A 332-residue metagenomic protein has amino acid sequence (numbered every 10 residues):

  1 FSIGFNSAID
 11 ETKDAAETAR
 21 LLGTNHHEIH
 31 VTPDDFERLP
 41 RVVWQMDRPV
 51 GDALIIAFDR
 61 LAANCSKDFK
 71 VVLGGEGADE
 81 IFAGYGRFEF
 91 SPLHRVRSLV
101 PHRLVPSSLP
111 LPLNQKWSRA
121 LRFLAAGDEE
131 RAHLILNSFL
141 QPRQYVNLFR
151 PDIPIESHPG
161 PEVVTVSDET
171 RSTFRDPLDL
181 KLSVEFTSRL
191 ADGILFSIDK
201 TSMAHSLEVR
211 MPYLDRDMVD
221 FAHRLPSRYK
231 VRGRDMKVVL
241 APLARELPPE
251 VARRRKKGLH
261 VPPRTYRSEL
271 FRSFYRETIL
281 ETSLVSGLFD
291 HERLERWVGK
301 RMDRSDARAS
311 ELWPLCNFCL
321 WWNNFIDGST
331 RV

Functional and structural regions predicted by a protein language model:
F1-F5: Phosphate-binding active sites in nucleotide-utilizing proteins
N6-M46, I155-V164: A conserved beta-strand->alpha-helix junction
T12, I55, F82-Y85: Short glycine-/acidic-enriched loop or helix-start segments at secondary-structure transitions that form or flank
T24, L54, K67, V71-L73 (+1 more regions): Adenosyl-5′-phosphate
V43-W44, G86-L93, T330-V332: Short secondary-structure boundary/capping segments
R48-G51, V96, R228-V231: Short, polar/flexible loop-turn hinges at active-site or ligand-entry regions and domain interfaces
F69-D79, A83-Y85: Short acidic/histidine-rich active-site segments
F82-S107: A mobile, often basic/glycine-rich helix-loop segment that functions as the active-site lid/recognition loop
